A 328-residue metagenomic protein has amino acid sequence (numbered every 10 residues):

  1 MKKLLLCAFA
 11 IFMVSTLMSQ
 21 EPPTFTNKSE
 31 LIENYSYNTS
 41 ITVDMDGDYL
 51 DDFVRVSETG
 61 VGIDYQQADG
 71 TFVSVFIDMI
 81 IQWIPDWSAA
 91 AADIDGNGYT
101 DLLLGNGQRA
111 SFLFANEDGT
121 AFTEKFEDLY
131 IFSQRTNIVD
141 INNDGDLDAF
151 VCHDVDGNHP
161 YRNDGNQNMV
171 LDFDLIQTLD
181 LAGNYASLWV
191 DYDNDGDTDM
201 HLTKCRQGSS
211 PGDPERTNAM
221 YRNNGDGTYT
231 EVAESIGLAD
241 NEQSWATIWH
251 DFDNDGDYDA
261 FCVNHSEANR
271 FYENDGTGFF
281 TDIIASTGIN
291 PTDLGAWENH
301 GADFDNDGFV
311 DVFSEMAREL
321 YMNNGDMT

Functional and structural regions predicted by a protein language model:
L4-S15: Sec-dependent N-terminal signal peptides
S19-S36, F53, Y65-I84, F114-I131 (+4 more regions): Blade-edge motifs of beta-propeller repeat domains
L31-E58: Beta-strand-rich domains and repeat architectures in extracellular enzymes and scaffolds, especially beta-propellers
S36, P85-W87, F132-Q134, D156 (+6 more regions): Beta-rich catalytic cores
N38-G47, P85-G96, Q134-N143, Y185-N194 (+3 more regions): Beta-propeller blade termini
D48, D52, N97, D101 (+8 more regions): Acidic carboxylate motifs that coordinate Ca2+ or other divalent cations, activating on Asp/Glu
D52-S57, L102-N106, A149-H153, M200-K204 (+2 more regions): Hydrophobic beta-strand segments that make up the repeating blades of beta-propeller and related beta-repeat
T59, G107-R109, D154-D156, S209-R216 (+1 more regions): Short, solvent-exposed loop/turn segments at conserved positions within beta-propeller repeat blades
